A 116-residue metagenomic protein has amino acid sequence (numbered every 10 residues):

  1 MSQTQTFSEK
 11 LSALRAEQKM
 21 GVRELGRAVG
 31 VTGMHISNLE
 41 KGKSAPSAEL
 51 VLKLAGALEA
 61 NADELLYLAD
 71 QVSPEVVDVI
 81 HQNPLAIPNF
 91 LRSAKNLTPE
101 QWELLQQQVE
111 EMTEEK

Functional and structural regions predicted by a protein language model:
M1-E17: A short, Lys/Arg-rich alpha-helix, primarily the initiator
F7, Q18, T32, S47: Flexible coil/turn residues that form the inter-helical turn or adjacent wing/linker of helix-turn-helix
K19-N38, A57, Y67: Short alpha-helical DNA-recognition segment
G30, S47-E64: DNA major-groove recognition helix of helix-turn-helix/homeodomain DNA-binding modules
E40, L50, L66-A69: DNA major-groove recognition helix of helix-turn-helix
D70-K116: Interfacial/linker helices and their anchor residues that mediate assembly or domain coupling
